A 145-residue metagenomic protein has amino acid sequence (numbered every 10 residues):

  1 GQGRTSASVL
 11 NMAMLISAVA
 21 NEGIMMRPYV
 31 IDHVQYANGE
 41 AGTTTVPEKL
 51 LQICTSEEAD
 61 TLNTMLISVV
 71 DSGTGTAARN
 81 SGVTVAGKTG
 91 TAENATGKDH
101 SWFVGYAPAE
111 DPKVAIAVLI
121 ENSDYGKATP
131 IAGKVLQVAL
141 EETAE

Functional and structural regions predicted by a protein language model:
G1-K49, E57, L66-E145: Active-site beta-strand/loop architecture of penicillin-binding DD-peptidases
